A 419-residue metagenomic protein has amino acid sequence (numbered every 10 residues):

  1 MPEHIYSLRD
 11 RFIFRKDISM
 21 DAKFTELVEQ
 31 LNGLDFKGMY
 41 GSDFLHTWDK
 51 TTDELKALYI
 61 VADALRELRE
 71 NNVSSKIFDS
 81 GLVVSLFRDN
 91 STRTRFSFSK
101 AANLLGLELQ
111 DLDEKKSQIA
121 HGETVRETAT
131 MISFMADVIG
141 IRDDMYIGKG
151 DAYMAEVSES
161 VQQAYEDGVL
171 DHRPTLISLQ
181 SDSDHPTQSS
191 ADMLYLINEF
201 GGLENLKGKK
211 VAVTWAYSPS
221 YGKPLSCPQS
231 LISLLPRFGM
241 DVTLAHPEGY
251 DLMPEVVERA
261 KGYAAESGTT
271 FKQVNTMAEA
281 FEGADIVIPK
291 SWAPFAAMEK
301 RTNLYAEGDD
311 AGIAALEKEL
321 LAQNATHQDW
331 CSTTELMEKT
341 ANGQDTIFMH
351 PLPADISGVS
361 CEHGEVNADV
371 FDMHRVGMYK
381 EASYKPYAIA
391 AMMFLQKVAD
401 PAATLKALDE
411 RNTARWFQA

Functional and structural regions predicted by a protein language model:
F12-F96, K100: Positively charged, low-complexity intrinsically disordered leader regions
A62, A136, G239, G283-A284 (+1 more regions): Short, well-ordered alpha-helix to beta-strand connector turns
K76-V84, D89-I197, Q344, I356: Phosphate/diphosphate ligand-binding glycine-rich loop within oxidoreductases
R88-K100, I197-K290, F295-A297, N303 (+1 more regions): Glycine-rich phosphate/diphosphate-binding loop of Rossmann-like nucleotide-binding domains
E123-E127, L225-S230, Q328-S332: Charged helix-capping and loop-helix junction motifs
G262-N367: Rossmann-like adenosine-cofactor binding region
N342-A419: Adenosine-phosphate binding glycine-rich loop
